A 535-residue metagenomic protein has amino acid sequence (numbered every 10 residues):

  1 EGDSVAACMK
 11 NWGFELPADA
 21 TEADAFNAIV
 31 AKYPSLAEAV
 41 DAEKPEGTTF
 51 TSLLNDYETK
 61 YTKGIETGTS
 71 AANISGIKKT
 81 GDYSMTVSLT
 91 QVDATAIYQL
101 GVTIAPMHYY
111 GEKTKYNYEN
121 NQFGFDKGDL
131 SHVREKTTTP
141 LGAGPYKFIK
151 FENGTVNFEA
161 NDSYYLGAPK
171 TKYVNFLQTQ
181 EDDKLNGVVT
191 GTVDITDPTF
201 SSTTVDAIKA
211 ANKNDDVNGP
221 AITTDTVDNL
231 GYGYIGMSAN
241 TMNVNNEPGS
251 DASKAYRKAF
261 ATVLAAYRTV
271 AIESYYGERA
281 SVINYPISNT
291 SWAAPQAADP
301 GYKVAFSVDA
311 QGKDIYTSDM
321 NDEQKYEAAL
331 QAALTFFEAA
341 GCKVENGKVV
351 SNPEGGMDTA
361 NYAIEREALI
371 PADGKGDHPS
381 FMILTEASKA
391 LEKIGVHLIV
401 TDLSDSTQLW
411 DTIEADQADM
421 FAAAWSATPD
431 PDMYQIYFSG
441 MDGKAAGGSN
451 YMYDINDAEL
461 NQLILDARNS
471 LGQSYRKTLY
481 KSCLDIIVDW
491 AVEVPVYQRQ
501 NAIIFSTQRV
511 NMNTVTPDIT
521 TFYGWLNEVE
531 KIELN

Functional and structural regions predicted by a protein language model:
E1-L53, Y57, T80, T86 (+2 more regions): Aromatic- and charge-enriched surface segment that lines or borders ligand/interaction sites
K44-I74, D82, L89-D93, G101-P169 (+3 more regions): Gly/Pro-rich hinge or "lid" segments in bacterial periplasmic/extracellular proteins
Y83-M85, K184, T190-T199, A387-A390 (+2 more regions): Alpha-to-beta junction loops
M85-T86, G144-I149, V156, K172-Q178 (+3 more regions): Short, well-ordered beta-strand elements
A94, T262-A305, P379-S388, D411-N535: Detector for C-terminal structural segments
G154-A210: Ligand-site clamp/hinge motif
N157-E159, D251-K389, K531-E533: Append "and occasionally in soluble cytosolic enzymes with long acidic Gly/Pro-rich linkers
E159-Y164, V227-A255, V263, I272-E273 (+3 more regions): A bilobed periplasmic-binding-protein/Venus flytrap-type ligand-binding module shared by bacterial periplasmic
